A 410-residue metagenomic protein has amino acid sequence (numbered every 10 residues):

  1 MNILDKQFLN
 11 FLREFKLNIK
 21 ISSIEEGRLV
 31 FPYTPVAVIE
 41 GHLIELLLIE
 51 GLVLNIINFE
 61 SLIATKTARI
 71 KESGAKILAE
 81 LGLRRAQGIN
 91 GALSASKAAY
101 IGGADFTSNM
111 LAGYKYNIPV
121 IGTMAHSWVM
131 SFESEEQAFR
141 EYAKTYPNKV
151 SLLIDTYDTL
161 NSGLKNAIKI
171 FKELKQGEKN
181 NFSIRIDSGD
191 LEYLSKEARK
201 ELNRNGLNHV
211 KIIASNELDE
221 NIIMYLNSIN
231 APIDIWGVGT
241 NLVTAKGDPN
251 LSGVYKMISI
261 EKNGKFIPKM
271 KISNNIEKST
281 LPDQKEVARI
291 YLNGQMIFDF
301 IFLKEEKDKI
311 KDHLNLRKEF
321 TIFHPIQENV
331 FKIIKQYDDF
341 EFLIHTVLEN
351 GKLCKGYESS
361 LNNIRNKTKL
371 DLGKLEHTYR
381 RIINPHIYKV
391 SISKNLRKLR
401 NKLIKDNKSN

Functional and structural regions predicted by a protein language model:
M1, L164-K165, E358: Short, glycine/acidic-enriched capping/hinge loops at junctions between secondary-structure elements
M1-K20: Translation machinery proteins
D5, H42, Q87-G88, K389-S393 (+1 more regions): Generic structural signal for alpha-helix starts
Q7-L9, S23-V30: An N-terminal, globular interaction/scaffold subdomain
R13-N18, G27-L207, L218-I229, L242-T244 (+3 more regions): Buried, small/hydrophobic-residue-enriched core segments of structured protein domains
I121, I184, I212, D234-W236: Hydrophobic residues within beta-strands of alpha/beta enzymes
L218-N410: Gly/Ser/Thr/Ala-enriched C-terminal appendages of enzymes
